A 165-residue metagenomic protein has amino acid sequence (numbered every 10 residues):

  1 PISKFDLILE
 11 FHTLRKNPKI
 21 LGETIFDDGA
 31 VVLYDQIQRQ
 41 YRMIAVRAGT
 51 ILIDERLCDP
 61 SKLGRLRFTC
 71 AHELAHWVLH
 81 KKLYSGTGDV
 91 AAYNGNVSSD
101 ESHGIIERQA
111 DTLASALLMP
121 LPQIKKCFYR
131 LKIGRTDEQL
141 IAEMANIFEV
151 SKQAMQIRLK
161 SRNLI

Functional and structural regions predicted by a protein language model:
P1-I165: Active-site hotspot residues in diverse enzymes, especially metal/ion-binding acidic/histidine motifs
